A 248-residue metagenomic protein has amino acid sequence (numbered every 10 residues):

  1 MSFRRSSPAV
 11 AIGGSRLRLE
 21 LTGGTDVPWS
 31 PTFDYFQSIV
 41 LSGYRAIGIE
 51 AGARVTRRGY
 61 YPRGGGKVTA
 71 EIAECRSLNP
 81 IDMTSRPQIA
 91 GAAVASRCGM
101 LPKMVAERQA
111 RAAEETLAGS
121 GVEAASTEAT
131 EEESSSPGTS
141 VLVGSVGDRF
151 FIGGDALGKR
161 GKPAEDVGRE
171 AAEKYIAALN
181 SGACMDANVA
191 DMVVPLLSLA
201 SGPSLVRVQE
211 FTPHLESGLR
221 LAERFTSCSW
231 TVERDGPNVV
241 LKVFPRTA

Functional and structural regions predicted by a protein language model:
M1, I12, E20, I39 (+2 more regions): Phosphate/diphosphate-binding glycine-rich loops and adjacent basic-rich segments that engage nucleotide
M1-L21, V40-I47, P87-A92, V167-A171 (+3 more regions): Proline/glycine-anchored alpha-helix kink/cap motifs
M1-R4, P31-Y35, I39, G65 (+5 more regions): Conserved active-site and cofactor/substrate-binding residues in soluble primary-metabolism enzymes
R16-L17, G48-R58, L117-S135, A178-M192 (+2 more regions): Flexible, glycine/charged-enriched surface loops at secondary-structure junctions
G52-I89, E128-F150, C228-A248: Self-splicing inteins and homing endonuclease
S96-C98, A178-N180, L197-L205: Glycine-rich phosphate/diphosphate-binding loops and the adjacent beta-loop-alpha structural elements that coordinate
E131-A190: A beta-strand-loop signature enriched in Asp, Gly, Thr, and Trp that corresponds to the sialidase/neuraminidase Asp-box
V194-A248: Internal helix-turn-beta structural module
